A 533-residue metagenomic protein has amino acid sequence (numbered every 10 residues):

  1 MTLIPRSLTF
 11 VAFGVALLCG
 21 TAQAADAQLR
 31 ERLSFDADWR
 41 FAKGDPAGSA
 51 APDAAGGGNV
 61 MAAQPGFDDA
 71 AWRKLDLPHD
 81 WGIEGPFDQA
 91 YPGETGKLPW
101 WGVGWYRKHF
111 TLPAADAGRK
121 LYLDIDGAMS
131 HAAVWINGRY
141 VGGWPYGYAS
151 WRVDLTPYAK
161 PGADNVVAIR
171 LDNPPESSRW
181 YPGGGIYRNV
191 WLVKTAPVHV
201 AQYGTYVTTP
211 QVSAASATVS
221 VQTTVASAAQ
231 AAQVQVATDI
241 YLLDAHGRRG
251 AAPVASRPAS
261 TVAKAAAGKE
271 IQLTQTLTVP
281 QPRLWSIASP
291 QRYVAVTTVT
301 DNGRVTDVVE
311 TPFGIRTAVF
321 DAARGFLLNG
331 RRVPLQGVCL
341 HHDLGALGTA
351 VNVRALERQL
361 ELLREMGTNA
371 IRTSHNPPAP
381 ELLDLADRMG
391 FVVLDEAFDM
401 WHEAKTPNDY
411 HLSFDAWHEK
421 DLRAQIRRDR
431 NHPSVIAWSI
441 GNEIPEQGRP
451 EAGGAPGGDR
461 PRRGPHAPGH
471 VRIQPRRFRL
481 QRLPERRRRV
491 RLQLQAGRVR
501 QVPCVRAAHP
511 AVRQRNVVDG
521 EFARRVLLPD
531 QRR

Functional and structural regions predicted by a protein language model:
M1-V11: Bacterial N-terminal signal peptides that target proteins for export
T9-G20: Bacterial N-terminal signal peptides
A25-D124, S177, Y181-I186: Extended carbohydrate-recognition surfaces in non-catalytic/accessory domains of CAZymes and lectin-like proteins
R30, G204-T205, V296-R364, D384: N-terminal carbohydrate-binding accessory modules
K43-P46, E84, W101-Y206, A228 (+2 more regions): Accessory beta-strand-rich segments of carbohydrate-active enzymes
I136, S216-A263, I271-Q275, A295: Beta-strand-rich binding/interaction modules
W144-G147, A159-P161, A259-I271: Short proline/glycine- and polar residue-rich coil/turn motifs
L360-L363, A370-R533: Substrate-binding/catalytic cleft of secreted carbohydrate-active enzymes, primarily glycoside hydrolases
